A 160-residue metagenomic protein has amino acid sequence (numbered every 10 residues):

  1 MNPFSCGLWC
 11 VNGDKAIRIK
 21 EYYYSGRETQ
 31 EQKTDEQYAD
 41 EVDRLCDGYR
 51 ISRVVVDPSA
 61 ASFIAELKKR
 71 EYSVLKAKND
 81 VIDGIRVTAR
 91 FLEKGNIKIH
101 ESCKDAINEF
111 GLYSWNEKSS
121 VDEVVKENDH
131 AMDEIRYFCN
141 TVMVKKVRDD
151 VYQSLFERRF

Functional and structural regions predicted by a protein language model:
M1, S62, D129: Short, well-structured alpha-helical interface segments that form or flank functional binding sites
M1-V11: Gly/Thr-rich phosphate-binding beta-strand-loop-beta motif of the actin/hexokinase/Hsp70
F4, S52, M132: Residue-level detector of short, conserved catalytic/binding motifs and their immediate flanks
S5, I64, N140: Active-site-proximal flexible loops/turns
G7, V55, G111, I135-R136: Residue-level recognition of well-ordered secondary-structure positions
G13-K126, K146, R158-F160: Mg2+-dependent endonuclease catalytic cores in nucleic-acid-processing enzymes, primarily RNase H-like
V125-F160: Charge-patterned, long linear interaction tracts outside catalytic cores
